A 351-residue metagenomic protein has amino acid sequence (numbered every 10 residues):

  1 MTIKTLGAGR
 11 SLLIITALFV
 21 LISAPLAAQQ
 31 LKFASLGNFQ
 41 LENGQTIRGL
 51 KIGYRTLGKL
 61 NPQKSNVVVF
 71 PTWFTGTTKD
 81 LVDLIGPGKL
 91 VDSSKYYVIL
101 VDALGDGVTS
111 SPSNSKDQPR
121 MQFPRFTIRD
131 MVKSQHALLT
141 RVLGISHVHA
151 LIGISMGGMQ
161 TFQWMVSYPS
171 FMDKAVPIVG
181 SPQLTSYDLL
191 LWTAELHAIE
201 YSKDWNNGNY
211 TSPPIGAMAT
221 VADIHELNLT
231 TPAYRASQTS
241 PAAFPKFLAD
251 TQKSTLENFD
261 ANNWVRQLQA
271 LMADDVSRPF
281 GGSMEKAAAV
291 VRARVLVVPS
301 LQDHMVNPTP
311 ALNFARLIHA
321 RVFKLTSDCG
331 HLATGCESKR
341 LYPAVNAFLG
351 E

Functional and structural regions predicted by a protein language model:
A28-F70, T78: Catalytic-loop region of hydrolases
R55-D117: N-terminal cap/lid subdomain of alpha/beta-hydrolase-fold enzymes
R129-A150: Conserved acidic catalytic loop of the alpha/beta-hydrolase fold
S146-S186: Conserved hydrolase catalytic core segment
F171-S254: Alpha/beta-hydrolase-fold enzymes
V291, V297-P299: Short beta-strand/loop motif that positions the catalytic acidic residue of the alpha/beta-hydrolase fold
H304-P310: Conserved alpha/beta-hydrolase "acid-adjacent" motif
D328-K339: Catalytic histidine-centered segment of alpha/beta-hydrolase-like enzymes
